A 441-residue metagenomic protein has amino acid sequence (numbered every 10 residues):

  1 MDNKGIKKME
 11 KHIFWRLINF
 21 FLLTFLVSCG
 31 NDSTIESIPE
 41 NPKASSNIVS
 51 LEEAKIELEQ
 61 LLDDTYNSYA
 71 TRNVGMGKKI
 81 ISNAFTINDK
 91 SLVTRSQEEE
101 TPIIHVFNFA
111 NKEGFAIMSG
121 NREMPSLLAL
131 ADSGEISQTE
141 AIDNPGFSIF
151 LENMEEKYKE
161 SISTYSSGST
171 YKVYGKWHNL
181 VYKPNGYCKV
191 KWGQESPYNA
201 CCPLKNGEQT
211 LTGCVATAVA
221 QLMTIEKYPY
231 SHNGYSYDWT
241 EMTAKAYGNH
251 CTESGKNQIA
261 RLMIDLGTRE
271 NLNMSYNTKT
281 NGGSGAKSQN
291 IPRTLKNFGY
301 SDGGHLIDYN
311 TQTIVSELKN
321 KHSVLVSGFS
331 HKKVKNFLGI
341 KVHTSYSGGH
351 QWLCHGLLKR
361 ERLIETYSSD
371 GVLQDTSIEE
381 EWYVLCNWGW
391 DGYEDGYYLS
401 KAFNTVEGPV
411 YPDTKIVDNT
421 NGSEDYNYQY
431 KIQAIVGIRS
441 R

Functional and structural regions predicted by a protein language model:
I6-I18: Bacterial N-terminal signal peptides that target proteins for export
F25-S28: C-terminal motif of bacterial Sec signal peptides marking the signal peptidase cleavage site
G30-P42: Bacterial Sec signal peptide processing site at the extreme N-terminus
N31-D32, L127-N281: Active-site-adjacent structural segments surrounding the nucleophilic cysteine of cysteine proteases and isopeptidases
A44-A54, L58, L62-Y66, R72-V74 (+6 more regions): Noncatalytic regulatory segments and standalone regulatory/sensor domains
D63, N67, E123, V219-S231 (+3 more regions): Sec-exported extracytoplasmic/periplasmic mature domains
S91-K112, H305-W382: Active-site-adjacent substructure of cysteine-protease-like catalytic cores
V106-F107, I117, G213-T224, L262-D265 (+4 more regions): Structural recognition of the beta-strand scaffold that forms the well-ordered cores of secreted hydrolase catalytic
